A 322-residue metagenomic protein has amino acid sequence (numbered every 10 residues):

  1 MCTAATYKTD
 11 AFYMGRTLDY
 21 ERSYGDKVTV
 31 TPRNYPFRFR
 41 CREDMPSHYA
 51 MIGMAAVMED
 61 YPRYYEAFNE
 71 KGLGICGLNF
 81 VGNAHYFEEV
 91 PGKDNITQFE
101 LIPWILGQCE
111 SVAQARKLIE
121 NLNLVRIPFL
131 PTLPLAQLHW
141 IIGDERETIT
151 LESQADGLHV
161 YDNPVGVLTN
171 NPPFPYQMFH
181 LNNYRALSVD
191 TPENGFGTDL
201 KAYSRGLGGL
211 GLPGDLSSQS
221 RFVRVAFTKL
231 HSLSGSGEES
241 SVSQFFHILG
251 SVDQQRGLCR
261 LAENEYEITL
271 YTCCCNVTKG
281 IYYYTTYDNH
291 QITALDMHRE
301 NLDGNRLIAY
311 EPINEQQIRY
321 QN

Functional and structural regions predicted by a protein language model:
M1-K93, R126, A309, I313 (+1 more regions): A contiguous strand-loop segment
M1-T9, Y13, L118, I127-F129 (+3 more regions): C-terminus-biased signal that marks the final domain/tail of proteins
M14, I75-G77, V160, Y282-T285: Short hydrophobic/aromatic-rich beta-strand segments that constitute the beta-sheet cores of beta-sandwich/beta-barrel
Y20-R22, V81-N83, D156-H159, G166 (+1 more regions): Short, surface-exposed beta-strand-loop junctions and turns on beta-sheet-rich folds
F68, I149-S153, C273: Broad, structure-driven detector of short, well-ordered beta-strand segments within folded domains
G92-P128, E238-F246: Proteins synthesized as precursors that undergo proteolytic processing into mature forms
L135-H159: Long, compositionally biased
